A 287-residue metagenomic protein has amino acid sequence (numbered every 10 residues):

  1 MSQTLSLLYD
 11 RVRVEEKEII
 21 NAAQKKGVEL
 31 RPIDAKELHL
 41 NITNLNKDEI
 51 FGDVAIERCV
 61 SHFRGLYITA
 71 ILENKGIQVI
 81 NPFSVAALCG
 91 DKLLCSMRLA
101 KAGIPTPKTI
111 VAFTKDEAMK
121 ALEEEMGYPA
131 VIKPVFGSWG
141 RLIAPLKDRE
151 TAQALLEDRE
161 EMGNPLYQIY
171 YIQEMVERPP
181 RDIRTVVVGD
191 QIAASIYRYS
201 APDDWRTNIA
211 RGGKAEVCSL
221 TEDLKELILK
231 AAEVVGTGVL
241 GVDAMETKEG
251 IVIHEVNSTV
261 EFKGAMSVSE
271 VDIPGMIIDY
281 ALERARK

Functional and structural regions predicted by a protein language model:
M1-V85: ATP-binding N-terminal substructure of ATP-dependent carboxylate-amine bond-forming enzymes
S2-Y9, L45, E73-G76, A86-Y171 (+3 more regions): Active-site nucleotide/adenylate-binding loops and adjacent lid/helix of ATP-dependent enzymes
E16-I20, T69-A70, S96, M119 (+2 more regions): Short amphipathic alpha-helical segments and helix-helix/interface helices
V60-H62, F136-G137, T259: Short glycine-rich anion-binding loops that position phosphate/pyrophosphate groups of nucleotides and phosphorylated
A130, A193-A194, L240, V252-H254: Protein kinase-like catalytic core scaffold
A144-V235: Phosphate-binding site of ATP-dependent enzymes
Q173-E174, T237-K248: A short glycine-rich, hydrophobically flanked beta-strand micro-motif that places a catalytic Asp/Glu for divalent metal
E233, E246-K287: C-terminal active-site "lid" helix and adjoining low-complexity regulatory extension at the edge of ATP-using catalytic
